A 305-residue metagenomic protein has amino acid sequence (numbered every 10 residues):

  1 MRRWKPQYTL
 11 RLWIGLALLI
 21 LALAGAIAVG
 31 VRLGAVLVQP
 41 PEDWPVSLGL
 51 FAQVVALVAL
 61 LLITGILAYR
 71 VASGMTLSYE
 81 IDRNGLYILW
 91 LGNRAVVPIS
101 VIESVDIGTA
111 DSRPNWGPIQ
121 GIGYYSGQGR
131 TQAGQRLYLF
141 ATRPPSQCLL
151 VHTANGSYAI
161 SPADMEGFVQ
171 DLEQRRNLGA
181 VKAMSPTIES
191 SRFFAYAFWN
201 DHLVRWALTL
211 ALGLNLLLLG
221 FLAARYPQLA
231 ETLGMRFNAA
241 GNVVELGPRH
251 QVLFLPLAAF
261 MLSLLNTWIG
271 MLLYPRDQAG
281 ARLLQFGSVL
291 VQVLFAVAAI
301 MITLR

Functional and structural regions predicted by a protein language model:
M1-L50, L139-A141, S146-R175, G179-D201: N-terminal membrane-targeting/pre-transmembrane regions
M1-P6, L89-N155, G247: Non-transmembrane, membrane-adjacent beta-strand/coil modules in membrane-associated proteins and peripheral
R32-V36, A259-R276: Transmembrane alpha-helical segments of integral membrane proteins
L50-A56, N242-F260: Interfacial helix-start motif at the membrane-water boundary
I63-D111, F237, N242-V243: Conserved beta-hairpin
A224-V252: Active-site and channel-lining beta-strand-loop segments that bind or position nucleotide-derived/phosphorylated
T267-Q292: Interfacial loop-to-transmembrane junctions
F295-R305: Juxtamembrane boundary at the C-terminal end of a transmembrane helix
